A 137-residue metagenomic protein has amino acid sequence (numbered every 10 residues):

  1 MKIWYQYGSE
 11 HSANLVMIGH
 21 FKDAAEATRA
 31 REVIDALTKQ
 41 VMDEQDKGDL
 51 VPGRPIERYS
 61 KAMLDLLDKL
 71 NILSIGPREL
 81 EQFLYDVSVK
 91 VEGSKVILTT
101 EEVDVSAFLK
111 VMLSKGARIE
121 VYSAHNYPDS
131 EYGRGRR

Functional and structural regions predicted by a protein language model:
M1-R137: Positively charged, small/polar-rich N-terminal and surface patches that mediate targeting and assembly and bind
